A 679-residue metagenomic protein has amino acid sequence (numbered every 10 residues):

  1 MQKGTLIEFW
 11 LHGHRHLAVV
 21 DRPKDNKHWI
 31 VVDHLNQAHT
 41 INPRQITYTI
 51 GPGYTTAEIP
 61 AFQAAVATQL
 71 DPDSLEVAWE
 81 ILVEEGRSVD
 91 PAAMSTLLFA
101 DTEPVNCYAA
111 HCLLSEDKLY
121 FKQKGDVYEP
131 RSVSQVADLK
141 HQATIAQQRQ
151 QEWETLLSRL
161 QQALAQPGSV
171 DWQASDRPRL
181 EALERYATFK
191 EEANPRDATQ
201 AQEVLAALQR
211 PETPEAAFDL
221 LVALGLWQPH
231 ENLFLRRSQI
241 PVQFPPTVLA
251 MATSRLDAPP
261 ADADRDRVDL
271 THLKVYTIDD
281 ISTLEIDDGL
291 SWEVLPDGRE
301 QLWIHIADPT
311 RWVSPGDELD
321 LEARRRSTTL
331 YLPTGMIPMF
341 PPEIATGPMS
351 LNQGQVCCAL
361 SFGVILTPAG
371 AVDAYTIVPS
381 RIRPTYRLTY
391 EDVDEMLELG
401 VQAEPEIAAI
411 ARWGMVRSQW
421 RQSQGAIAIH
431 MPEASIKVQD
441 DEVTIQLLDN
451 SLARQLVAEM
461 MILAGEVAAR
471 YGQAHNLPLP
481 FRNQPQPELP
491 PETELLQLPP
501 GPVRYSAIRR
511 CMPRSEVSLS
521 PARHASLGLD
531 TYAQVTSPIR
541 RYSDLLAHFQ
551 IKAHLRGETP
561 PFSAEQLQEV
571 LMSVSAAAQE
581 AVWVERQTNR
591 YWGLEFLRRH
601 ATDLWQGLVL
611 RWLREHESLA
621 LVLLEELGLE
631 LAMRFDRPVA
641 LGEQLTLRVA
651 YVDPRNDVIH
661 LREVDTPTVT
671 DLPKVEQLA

Functional and structural regions predicted by a protein language model:
Q2-L6, W10-H16, D25-K27, L35-Q37 (+9 more regions): Electropositive polyanion-binding surfaces
I50-A61: Compositionally biased alpha-helical segments
Y108-L113, D126-P130: Major-groove recognition helix of helix-turn-helix-like DNA-binding domains
S115-V127, W227: A short, conserved structural fragment
K124-K140, R236: Accessory beta->alpha helical hairpin/"wing" motif in late/C-terminal subdomains of nucleic-acid enzymes
V136-Q161: Short, amphipathic alpha-helical interaction segments positioned at domain boundaries
G168-H272: Low-complexity, highly charged intrinsically disordered N-terminal segments that act as targeting/localization
